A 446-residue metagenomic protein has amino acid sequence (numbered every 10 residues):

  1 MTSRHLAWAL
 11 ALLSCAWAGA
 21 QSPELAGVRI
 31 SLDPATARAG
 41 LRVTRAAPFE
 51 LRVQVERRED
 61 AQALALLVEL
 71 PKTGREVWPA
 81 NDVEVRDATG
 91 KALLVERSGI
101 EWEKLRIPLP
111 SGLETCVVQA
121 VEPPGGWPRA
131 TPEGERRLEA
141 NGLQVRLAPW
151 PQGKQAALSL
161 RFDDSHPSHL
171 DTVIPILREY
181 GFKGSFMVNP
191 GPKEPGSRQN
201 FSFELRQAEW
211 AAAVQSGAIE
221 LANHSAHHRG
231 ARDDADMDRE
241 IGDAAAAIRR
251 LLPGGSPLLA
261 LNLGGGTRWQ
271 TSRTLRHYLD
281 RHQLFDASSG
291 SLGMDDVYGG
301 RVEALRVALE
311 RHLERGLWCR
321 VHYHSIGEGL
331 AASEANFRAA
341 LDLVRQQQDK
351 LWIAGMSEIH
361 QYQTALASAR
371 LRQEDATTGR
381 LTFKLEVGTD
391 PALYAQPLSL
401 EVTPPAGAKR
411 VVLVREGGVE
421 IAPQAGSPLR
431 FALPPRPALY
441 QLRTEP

Functional and structural regions predicted by a protein language model:
A7-A16: Bacterial N-terminal signal peptides
Q21-R45: Glycan-recognition and processing domains
E56-N81, E386-G407: Surface-exposed beta-strand/loop patches in extracellular or lumenal glycoproteins
V83-S159, M356-S357, Q363, L413 (+1 more regions): N-terminal pre-catalytic segment of deacetylase/amide-hydrolase enzymes
I100-W102, P423-P428: Short, solvent-exposed loop/turn segments in extracellular or other extracytoplasmic domains
W127-P128, A156-L158, P167-S168, R178-R273 (+2 more regions): Metal-dependent polysaccharide deacetylase catalytic core of the NodB/CE4 family, i.e., the active-site-bearing domain
E194, Q283-S291, V297-R301, R306-L309 (+2 more regions): C-terminal domain-boundary segment and adjacent tail
